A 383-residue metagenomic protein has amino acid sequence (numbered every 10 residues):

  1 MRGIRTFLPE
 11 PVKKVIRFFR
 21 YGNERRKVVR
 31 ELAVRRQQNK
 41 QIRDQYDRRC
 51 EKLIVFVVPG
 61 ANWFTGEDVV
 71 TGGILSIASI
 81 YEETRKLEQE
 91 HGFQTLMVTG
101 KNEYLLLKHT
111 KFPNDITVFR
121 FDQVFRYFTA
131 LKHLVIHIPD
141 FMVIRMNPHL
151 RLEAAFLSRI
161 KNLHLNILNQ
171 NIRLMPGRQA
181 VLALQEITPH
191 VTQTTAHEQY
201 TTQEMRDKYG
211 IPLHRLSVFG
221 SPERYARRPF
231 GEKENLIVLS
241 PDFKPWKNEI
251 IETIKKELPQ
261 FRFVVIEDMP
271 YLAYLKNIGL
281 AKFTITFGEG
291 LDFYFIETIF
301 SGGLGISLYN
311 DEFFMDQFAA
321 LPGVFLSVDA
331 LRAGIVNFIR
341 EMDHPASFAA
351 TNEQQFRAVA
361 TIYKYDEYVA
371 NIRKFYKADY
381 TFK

Functional and structural regions predicted by a protein language model:
R5-V143, E204-M205, Y209, V324-V328 (+1 more regions): N-terminal pre-catalytic "stem/leader" segment of glycosyltransferase-like enzymes
L75-S79, D242-T253: A conserved mid-protein helix/loop that constitutes part of the nucleotide-sugar donor-binding site
Y127-L131, P270-L280, F300: Short acidic alpha-helix that forms the nucleotide-activated donor recognition element in Leloir-type transferases
D140-N235, P241-F243, E249-I250: Catalytic core of nucleotide-activated saccharide and alditol-phosphate transferases
A183, P270-Y274, Y294: Short acidic active-site motifs
F261-M269: Active-site donor-binding acidic/aromatic loop of nucleotide-activated sugar and phosphosugar transferases involved
G279-G290: Acidic donor-binding loop of glycosyltransferase active sites
G288-Y363, N371-K374: Catalytic binding pocket for nucleotide-activated donors in carbohydrate/polymer assembly enzymes
